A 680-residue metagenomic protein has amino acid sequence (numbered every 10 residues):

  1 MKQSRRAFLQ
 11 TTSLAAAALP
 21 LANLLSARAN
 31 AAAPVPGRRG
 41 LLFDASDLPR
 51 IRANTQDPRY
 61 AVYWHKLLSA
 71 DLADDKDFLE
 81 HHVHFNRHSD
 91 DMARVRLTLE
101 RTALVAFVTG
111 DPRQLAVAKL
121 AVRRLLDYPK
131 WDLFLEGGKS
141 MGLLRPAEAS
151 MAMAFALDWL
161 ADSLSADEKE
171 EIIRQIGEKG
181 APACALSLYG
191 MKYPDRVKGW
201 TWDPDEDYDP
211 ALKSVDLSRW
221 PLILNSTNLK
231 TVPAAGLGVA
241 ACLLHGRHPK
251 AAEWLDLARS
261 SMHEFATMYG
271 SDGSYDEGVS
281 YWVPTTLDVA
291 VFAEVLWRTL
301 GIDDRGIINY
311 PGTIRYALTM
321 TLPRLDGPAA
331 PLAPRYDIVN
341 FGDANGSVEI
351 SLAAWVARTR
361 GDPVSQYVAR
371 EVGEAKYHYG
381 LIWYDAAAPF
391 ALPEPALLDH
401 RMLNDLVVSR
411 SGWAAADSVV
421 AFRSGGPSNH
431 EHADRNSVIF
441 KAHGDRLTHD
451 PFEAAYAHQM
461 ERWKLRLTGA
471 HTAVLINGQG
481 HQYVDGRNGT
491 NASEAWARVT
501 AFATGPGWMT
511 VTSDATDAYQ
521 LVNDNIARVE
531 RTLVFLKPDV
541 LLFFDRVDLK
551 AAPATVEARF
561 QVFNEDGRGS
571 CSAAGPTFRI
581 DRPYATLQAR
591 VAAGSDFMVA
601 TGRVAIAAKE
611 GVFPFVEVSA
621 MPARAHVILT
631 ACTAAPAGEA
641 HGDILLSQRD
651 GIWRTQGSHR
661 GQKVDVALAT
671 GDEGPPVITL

Functional and structural regions predicted by a protein language model:
M1-A16: N-terminal secretory signal peptides and thylakoid transit peptides that target proteins across membranes
Q10-S13, A32, A454-L680: CBM-like, beta-strand-rich accessory domains located in the C-terminal region of large, secreted polysaccharide-active
A22-R50: C-terminal segment of N-terminal export signals and the immediately downstream linker at the start of the mature
R39-T55, R96-P112, L126-D132, E148-E168 (+5 more regions): Well-ordered alpha-helical scaffold segments within catalytic/enzyme domains
A73-D91, L133-G142: Internal amphipathic alpha-helical repeat/solenoid segments
H84, K139-F155, R196-N225, D276-E294 (+1 more regions): Carbohydrate-binding/catalytic loop surfaces
H84-N86, A152-G278, I382-P393: Active-site lining segments of carbohydrate-active enzymes
L244, S280-L447, F502-G505, V618-I628 (+1 more regions): Carbohydrate-active enzyme catalytic cores, enriched for enzymes that act on polyanionic acidic polysaccharides
